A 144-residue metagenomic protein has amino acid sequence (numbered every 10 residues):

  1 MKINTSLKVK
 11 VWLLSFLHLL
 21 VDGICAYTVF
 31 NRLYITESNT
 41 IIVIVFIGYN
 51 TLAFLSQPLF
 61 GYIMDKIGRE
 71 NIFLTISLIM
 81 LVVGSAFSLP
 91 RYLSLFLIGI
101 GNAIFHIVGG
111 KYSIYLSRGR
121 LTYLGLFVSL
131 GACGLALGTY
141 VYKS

Functional and structural regions predicted by a protein language model:
K2-N50: Helix-loop boundary and gating motifs at the non-cytosolic
L14-H18, D22, N50, R91-A103 (+1 more regions): Helical-face signature of the major facilitator-like transporter fold
V43-M64: Central cavity-lining transmembrane alpha-helices of secondary-active solute carriers, predominantly the Major
P58-D65, K111, T139-K143: Small-residue-mediated transmembrane helix hinge/kink sites in multi-pass secondary transporters
D65-L78: Cytoplasmic membrane-interface "Motif A"-like loop-to-helix N-cap segments of 12-TM Major Facilitator Superfamily
I76-Y92: C-terminal ends and interior cores of transmembrane alpha-helices in multi-pass membrane transporters/permeases
A103-R118: Intracellular juxtamembrane helix-capping segments at the cytosolic ends of symmetry-related transmembrane helices
G119-K143: Glycine-rich segments within core transmembrane alpha-helices of 12-TM secondary carriers
